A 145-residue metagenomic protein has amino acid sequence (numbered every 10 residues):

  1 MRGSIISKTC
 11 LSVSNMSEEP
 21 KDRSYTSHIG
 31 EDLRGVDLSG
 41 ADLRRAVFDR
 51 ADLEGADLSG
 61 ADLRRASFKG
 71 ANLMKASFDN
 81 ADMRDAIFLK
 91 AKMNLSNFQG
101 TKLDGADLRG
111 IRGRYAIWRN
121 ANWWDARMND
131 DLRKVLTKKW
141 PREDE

Functional and structural regions predicted by a protein language model:
M1-E145: Tandem repeat scaffolds
